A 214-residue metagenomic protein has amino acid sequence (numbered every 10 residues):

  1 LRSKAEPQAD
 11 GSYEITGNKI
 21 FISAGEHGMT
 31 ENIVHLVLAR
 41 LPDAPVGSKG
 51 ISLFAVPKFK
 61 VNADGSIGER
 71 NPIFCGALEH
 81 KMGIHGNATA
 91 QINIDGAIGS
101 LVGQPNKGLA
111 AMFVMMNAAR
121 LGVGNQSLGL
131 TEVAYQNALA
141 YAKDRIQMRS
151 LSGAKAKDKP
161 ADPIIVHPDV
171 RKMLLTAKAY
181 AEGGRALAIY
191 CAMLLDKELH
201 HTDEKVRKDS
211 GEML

Functional and structural regions predicted by a protein language model:
L1-E6, L38-A39, I92, G96: Short beta-strand elements
L1-Y13, N18-F21, H167-L214: Gly/Pro-rich turn-and-neighbor structural signature
R2, D10, N32-V34, S48-I51 (+4 more regions): Active-site lining segments that contact anionic ligands and/or coordinate catalytic metals
K4-E6, M82-H85: Replace "in large, NTP-powered and nucleic-acid-processing enzymes" with "in large, NTP-powered factors and other
S12, T16-R70: A short core secondary-structure module
T16-I22, N32, K49, P72-A77 (+3 more regions): Glycine- and acidic
F21, K60-G76, K81, A88-A119 (+1 more regions): A glycine-rich, basic-preceded beta-loop-alpha segment at the flavin cofactor/substrate interface of flavin-utilizing
R120-E198: Extended amphipathic alpha-helical segments enriched in small hydrophobics
